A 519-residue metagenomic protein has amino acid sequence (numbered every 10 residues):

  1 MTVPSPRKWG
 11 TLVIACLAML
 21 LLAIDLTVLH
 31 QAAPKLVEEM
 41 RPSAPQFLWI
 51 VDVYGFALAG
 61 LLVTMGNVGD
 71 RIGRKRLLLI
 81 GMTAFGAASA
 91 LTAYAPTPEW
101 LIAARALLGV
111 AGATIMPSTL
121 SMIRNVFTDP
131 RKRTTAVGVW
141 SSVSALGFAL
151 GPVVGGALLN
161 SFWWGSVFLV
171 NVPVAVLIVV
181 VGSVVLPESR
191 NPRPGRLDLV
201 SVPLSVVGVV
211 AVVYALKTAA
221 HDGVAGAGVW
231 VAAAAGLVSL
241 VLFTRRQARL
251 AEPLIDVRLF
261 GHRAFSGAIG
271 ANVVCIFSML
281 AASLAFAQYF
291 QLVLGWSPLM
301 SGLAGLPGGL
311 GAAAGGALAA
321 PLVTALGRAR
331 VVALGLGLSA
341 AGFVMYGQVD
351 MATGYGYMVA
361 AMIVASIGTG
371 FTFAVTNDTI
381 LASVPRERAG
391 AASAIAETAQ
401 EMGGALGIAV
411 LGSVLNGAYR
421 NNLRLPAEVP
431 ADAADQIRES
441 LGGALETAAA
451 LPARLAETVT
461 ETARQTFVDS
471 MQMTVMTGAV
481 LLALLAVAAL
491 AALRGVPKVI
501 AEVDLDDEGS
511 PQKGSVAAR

Functional and structural regions predicted by a protein language model:
T2-P4, L177-V206, A248-S266, T324 (+2 more regions): Flexible interhelical linker loops that connect adjacent transmembrane helices in multi-pass membrane transporters
K8-I24, L29-Q31, R41-A44, V200 (+6 more regions): 12-transmembrane solute porter fold
D25, Y54-L61, A111, V143-G147 (+3 more regions): MFS transmembrane alpha-helix packing/gate-lining sites
D52-G66, M116-L120, L306-L318: Central cavity-lining transmembrane alpha-helices of secondary-active solute carriers, predominantly the Major
N67-V200, A352: Helix-loop-helix hairpins in multi-pass membrane proteins, especially solute transporters
V172-R190, G208-T218, A235-R249, A486-L493: C-terminal membrane-cytosol helix-exit motif in multi-pass small-molecule transporters
L177, D378-T379, I395, A399-R494 (+1 more regions): Hydrophobic transmembrane architecture of multi-pass small-molecule transporters
